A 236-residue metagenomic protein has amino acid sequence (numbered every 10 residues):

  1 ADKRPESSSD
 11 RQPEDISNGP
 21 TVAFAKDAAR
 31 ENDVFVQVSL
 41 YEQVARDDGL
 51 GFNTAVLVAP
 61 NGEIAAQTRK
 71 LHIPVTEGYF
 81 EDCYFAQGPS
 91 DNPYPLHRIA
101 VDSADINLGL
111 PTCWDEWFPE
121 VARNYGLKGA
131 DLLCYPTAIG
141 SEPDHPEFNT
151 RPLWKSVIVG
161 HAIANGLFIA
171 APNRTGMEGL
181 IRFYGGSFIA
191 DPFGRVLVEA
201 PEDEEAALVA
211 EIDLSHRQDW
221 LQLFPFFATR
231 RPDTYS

Functional and structural regions predicted by a protein language model:
A1-P13, P136-A138: Short, conserved active-site loops that position catalytic residues or coordinate cofactors/metal ions across diverse
D2-K3, V56, Q67-P74, F188 (+1 more regions): Short beta->alpha transition motifs characteristic of CBS
R4-P5, H145-N149, G179-S187: Histidine/acidic-residue-rich catalytic or RNA/ligand-binding cores of hydrolases and nuclease-related proteins
E14-S17, A23, D27, A45-L132 (+2 more regions): Active-site catalytic loop in hydrolytic enzyme cores
I16-Q43, I163-R174: A short, hydrophobic beta-strand-centered structural micro-motif
V38-L40, N53-L57, P95-H97, S187-I189 (+1 more regions): Short beta-strand scaffold segments in enzyme catalytic cores
G88, F168-S236: C-terminal beta-strand edge segments of enzyme domains
P152-G160, N165-F168: Catalytic phosphate-donor-binding core of small-molecule kinases
